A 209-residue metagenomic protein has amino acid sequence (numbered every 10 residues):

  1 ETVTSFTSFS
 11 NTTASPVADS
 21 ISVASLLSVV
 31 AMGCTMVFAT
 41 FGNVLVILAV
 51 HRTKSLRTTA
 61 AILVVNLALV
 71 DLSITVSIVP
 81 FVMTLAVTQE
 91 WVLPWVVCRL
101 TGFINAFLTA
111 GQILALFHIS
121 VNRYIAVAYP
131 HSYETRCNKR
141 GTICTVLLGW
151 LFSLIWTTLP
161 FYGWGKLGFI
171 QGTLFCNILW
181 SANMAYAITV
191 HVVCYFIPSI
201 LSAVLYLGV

Functional and structural regions predicted by a protein language model:
E1-F41: Extracellular N-terminal segment of 7TM GPCRs
T7-D19, A86-A106, A110, Y129 (+2 more regions): Loop architecture of class A 7-transmembrane GPCRs
I21-G33, T59-V121, I125-R136: Extracellular TM2-ECL1-early TM3 structural module of rhodopsin-like
L27-F41, S73, S77, T84 (+7 more regions): Lipid-exposed faces of alpha-helical membrane segments in multi-pass integral membrane proteins
V44-H51, P80-E90, F117-A128, I155-K166 (+1 more regions): Structural signature of transmembrane alpha-helix termini at the membrane-water interface
A49-T59: Membrane-interface helix-loop junction between the first two transmembrane segments
I62-N66, L114-F117, C144-L148, V190 (+1 more regions): Hydrophobic core positions of alpha-helical segments in small-molecule transporters and transporter systems
